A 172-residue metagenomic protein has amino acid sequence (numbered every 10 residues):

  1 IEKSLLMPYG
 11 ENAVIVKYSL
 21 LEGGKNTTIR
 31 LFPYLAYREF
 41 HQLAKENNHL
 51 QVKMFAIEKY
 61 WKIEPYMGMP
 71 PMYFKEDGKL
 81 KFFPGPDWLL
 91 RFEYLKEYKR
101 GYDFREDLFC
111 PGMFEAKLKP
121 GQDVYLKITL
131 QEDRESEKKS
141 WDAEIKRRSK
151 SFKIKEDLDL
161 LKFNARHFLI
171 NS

Functional and structural regions predicted by a protein language model:
I1-S172: Acidic, mature catalytic/reactive cores of soluble proteins
